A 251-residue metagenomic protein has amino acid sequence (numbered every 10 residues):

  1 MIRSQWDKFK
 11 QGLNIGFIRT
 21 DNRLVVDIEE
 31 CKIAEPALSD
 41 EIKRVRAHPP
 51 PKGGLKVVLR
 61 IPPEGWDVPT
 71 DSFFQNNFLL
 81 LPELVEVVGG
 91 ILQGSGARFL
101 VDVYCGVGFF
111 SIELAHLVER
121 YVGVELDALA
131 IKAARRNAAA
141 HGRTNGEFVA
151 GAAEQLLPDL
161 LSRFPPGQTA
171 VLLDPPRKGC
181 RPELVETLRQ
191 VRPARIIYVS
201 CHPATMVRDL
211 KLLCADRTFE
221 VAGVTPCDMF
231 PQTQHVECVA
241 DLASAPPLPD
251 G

Functional and structural regions predicted by a protein language model:
M1-H48: Extended interfacial segments that mediate partner engagement and assembly in macromolecular machines
A34-P36, H48-G251: Rossmann-like S-adenosyl-L-methionine
